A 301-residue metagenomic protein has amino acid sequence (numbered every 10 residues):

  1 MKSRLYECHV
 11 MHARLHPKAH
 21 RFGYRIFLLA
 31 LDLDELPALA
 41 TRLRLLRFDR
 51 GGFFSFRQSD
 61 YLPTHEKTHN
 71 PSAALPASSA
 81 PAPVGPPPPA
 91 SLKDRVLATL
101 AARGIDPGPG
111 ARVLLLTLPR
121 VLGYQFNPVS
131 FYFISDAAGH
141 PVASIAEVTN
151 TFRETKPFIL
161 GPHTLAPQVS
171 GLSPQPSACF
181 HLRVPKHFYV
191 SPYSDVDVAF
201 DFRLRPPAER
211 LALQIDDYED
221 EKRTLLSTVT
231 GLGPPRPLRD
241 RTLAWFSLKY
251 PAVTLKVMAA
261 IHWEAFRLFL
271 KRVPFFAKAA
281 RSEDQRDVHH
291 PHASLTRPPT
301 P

Functional and structural regions predicted by a protein language model:
M1-L75, V84-P301: Mature, function-bearing regions of proteins
